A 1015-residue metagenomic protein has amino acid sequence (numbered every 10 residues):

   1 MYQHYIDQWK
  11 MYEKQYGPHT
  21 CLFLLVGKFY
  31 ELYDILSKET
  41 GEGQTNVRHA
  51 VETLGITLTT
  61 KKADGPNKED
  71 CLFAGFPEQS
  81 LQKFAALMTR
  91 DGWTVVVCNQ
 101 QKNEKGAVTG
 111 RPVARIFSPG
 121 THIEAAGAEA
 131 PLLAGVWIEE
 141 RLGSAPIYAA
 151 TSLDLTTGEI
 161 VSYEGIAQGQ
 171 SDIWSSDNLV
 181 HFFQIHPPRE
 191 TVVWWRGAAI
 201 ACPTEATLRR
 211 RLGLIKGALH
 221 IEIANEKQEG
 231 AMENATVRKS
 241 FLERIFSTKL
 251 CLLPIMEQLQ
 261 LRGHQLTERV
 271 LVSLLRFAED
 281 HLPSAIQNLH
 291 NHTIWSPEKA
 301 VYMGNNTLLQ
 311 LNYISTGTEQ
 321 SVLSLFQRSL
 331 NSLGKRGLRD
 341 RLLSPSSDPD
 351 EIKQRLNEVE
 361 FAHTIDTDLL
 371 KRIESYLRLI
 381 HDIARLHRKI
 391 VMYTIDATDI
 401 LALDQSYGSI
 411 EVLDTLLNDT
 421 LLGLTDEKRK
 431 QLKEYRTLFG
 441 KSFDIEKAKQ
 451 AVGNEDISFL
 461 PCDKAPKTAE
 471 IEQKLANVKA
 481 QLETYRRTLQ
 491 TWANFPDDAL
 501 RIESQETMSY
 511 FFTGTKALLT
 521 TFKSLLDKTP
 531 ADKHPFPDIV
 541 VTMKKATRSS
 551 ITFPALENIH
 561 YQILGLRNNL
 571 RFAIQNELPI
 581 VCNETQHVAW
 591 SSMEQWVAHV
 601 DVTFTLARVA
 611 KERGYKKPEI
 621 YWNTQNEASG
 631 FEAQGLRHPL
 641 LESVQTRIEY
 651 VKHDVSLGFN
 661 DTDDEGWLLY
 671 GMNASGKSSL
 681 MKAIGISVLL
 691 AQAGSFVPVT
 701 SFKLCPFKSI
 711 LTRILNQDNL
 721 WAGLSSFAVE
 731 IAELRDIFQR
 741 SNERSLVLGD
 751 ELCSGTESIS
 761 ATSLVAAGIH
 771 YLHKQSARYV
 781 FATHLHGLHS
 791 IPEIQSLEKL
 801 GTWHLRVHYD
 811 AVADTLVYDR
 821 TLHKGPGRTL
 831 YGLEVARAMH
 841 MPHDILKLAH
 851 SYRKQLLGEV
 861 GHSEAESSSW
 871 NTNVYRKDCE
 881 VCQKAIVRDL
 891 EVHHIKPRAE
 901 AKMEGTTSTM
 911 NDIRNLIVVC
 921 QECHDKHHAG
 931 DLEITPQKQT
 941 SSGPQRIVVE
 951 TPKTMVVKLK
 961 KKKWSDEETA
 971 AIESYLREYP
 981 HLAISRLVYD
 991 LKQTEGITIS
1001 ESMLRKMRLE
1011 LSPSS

Functional and structural regions predicted by a protein language model:
M1-R341, D350-T364, D382-R388, A476 (+1 more regions): Basic, polar low-complexity surface loops/patches
F29-K62, E159-V161, H181, E190-V192 (+6 more regions): A conserved P-loop NTPase coupling/switch region
S144, L525-L556, V609-G861: ATPase nucleotide-binding head domains, primarily ABC-like/P-loop NTPase cores
W194, R828, E978-K992: Short, charged amphipathic recognition helices of the HTH superfamily and cognate SANT/SANTA-like modules
A865-H893, N915-E922: Short cysteine-rich loop/turn motifs with clustered Cys
Q883-L916, D931-I934: Histidine-centered nuclease catalytic patch
V949-E973: Basic, amphipathic alpha-helix used for nucleic-acid engagement in HTH/winged-helix/SANT-Myb modules and analogous
K992-K1006: Short, basic interhelical loop/turn and adjoining N-cap of the next helix at nucleic-acid- or acidic-partner-contacting
